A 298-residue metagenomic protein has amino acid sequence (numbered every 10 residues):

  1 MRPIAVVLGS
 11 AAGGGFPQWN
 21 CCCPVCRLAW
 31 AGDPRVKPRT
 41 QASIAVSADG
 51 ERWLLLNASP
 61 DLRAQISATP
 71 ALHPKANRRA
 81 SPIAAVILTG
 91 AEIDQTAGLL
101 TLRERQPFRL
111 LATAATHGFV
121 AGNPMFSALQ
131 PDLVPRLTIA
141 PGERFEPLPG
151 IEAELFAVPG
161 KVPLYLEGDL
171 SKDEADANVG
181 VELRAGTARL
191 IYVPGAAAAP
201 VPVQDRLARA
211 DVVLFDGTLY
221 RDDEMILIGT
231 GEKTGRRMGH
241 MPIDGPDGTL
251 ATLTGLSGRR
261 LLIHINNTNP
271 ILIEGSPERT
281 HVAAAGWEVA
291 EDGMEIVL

Functional and structural regions predicted by a protein language model:
M1-A71, K75, T138-R206, G293-L298: Core dinuclear metal-dependent hydrolase active-site scaffold
I4, R109, P135, E152 (+3 more regions): Residues at the starts of beta-strands that form the adenosine-phosphate
E51-A112: Active-site metal-binding motif and surrounding structural segment of the metallo-beta-lactamase
L55-S59, P82-D94, L111-T113, I191-A196 (+3 more regions): Active-site neighborhood of phospho(di)ester-bond hydrolases with catalytic His/Asp-centered motifs
Q95, V162, R221-D222: Short glycine-rich, flexible loops that bind phosphorylated cofactors or substrates
L102-F126, Q130-R136: Long, hydrophobic, well-ordered secondary-structure blocks that form the structural core and pocket-lining surfaces
R136, E152-E154, A284-E288: Active-site regions of enzymes building and remodeling cell-envelope glycoconjugates
D176-N178, T187-I191, A197-E295: Cap/insert and terminal regions of metallo-dependent hydrolase folds
